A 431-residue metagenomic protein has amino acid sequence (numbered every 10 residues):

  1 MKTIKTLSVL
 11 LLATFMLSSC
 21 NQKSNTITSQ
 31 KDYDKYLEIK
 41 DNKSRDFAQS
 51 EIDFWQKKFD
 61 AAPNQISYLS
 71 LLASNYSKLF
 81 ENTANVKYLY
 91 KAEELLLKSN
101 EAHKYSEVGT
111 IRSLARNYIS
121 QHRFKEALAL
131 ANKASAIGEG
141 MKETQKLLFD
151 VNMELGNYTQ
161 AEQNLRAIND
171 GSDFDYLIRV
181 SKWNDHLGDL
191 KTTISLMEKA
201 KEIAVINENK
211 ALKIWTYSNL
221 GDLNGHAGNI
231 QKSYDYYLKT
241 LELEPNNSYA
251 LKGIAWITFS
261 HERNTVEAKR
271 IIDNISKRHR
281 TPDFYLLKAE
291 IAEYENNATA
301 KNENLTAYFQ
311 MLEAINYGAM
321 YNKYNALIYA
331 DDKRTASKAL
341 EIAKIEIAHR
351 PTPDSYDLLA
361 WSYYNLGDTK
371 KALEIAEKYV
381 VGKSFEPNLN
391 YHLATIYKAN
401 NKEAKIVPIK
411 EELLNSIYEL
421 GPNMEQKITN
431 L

Functional and structural regions predicted by a protein language model:
C20-G109, A129, E162-Q163, P408-L431: N-terminal leader/linker segments that initiate helical-solenoid repeat arrays
K31-D32, I66, H103-T110, I137-Q145 (+8 more regions): Generic helix N-cap/helix-start motif at coil->alpha-helix transitions
R45-A48, N82, L89, F124 (+8 more regions): TPR-repeat structural position
S74, E81, R116, D150 (+7 more regions): Residue-level recognition of tetratricopeptide repeat
L79, T83-V86, Q121, L155 (+8 more regions): Structural motif corresponding to the intra-repeat A-B loop/turn of tetratricopeptide repeats
A115, K213-W215, F309, E313-V381: Alpha-helical adaptor scaffolds
